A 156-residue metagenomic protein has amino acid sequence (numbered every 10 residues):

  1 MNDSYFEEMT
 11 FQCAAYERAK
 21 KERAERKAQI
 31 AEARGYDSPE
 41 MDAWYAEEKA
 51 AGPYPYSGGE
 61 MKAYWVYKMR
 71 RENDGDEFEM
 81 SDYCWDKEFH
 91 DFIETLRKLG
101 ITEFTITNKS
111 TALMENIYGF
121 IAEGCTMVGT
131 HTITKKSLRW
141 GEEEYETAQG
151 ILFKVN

Functional and structural regions predicted by a protein language model:
M1-E115: N-terminal leader/targeting segments
L113-V128: Short, aromatic/basic amphipathic alpha-helical patches
T126-N156: C-terminal edge-of-domain segments
